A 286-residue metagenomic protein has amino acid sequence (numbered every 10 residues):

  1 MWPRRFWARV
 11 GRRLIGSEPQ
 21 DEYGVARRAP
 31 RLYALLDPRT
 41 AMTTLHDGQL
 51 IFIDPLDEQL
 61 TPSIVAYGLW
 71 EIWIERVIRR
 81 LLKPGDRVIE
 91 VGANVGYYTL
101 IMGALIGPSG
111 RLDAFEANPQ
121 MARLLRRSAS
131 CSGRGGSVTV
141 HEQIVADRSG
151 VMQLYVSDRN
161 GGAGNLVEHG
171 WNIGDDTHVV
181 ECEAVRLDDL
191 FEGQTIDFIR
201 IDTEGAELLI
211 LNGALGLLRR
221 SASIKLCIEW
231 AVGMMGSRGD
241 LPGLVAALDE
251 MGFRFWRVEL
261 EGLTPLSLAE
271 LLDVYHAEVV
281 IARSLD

Functional and structural regions predicted by a protein language model:
M1-D286: Phosphate/nucleotide-binding beta-alpha loop and adjacent structural elements of enzyme active sites
